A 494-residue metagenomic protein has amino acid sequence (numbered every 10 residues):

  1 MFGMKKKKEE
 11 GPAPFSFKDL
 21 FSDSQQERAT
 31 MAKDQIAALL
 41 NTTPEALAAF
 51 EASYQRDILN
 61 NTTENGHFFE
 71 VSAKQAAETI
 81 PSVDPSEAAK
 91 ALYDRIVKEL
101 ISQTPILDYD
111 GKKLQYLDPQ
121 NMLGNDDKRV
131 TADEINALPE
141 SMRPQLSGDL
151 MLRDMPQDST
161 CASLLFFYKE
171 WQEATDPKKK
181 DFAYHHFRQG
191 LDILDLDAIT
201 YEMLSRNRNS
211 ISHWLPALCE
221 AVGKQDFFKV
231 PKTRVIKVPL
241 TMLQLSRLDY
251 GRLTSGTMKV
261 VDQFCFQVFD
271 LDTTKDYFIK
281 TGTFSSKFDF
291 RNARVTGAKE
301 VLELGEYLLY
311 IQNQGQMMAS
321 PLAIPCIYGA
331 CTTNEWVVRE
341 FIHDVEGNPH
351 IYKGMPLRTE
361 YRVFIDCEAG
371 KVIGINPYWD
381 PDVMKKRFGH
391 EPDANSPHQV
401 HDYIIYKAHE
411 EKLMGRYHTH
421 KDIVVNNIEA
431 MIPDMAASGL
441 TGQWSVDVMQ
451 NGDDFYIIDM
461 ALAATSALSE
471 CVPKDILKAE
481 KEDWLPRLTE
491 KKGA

Functional and structural regions predicted by a protein language model:
M1-K5, F15-D23, L39-L40, M122: Short, aromatic- and cysteine-enriched interfacial helices/patches that mediate contacts at lipid membranes
K7-P14, S82: Acidic, proline-/serine-/threonine-rich low-complexity intrinsically disordered repeat tracts
D23-E27, D34-L39, P44-G223, P239-L243 (+1 more regions): ATP-binding N-terminal substructure of ATP-dependent carboxylate-amine bond-forming enzymes
L114, G370-V372, D454-Y456: Hydrophobic residues embedded in beta-strands of well-ordered beta-sheets
I135, L152, L164-T359, D366-P381 (+1 more regions): Active-site nucleotide/adenylate-binding loops and adjacent lid/helix of ATP-dependent enzymes
Y361, V446: Residue-level detector of short, conserved catalytic/binding motifs and their immediate flanks
F364-E368, M449-N451: Short beta-strand micro-motifs enriched in acidic
H418-N426, A436-G442, Q450-A494: C-terminal active-site "lid" helix and adjoining low-complexity regulatory extension at the edge of ATP-using catalytic
